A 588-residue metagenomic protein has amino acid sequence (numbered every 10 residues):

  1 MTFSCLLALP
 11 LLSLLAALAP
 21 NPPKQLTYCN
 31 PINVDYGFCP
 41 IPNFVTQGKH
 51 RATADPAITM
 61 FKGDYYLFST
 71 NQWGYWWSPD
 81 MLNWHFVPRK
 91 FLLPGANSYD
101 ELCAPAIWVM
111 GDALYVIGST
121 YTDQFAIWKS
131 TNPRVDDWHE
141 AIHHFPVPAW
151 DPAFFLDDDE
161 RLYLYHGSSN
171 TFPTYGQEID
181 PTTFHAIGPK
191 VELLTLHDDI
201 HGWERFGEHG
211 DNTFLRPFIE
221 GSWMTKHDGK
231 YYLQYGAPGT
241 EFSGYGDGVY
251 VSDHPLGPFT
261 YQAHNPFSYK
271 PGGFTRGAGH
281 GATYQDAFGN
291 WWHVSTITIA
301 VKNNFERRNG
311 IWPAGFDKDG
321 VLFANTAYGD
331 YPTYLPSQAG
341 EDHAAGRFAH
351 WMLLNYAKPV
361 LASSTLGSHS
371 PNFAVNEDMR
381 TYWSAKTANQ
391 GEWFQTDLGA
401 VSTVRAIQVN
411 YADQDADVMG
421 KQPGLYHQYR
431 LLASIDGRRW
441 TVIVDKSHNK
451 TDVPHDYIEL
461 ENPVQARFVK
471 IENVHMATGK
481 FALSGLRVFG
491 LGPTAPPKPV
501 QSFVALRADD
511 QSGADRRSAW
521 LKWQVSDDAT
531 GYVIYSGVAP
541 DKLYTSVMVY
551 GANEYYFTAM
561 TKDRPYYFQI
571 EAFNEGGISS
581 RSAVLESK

Functional and structural regions predicted by a protein language model:
A19-F214, K226-G273, F288, T296-E341: Beta-rich carbohydrate-recognition and catalytic domains
D80, H254, S434-R439, S536-K542 (+1 more regions): Change "in extracellular beta-sheet-rich domains … of secreted and cell-surface proteins" to "in beta-sheet-rich domains
Y175-I187, E341-E377: Predominantly extracellular/luminal regions of secreted and cell-surface proteins, especially disulfide-bonded
N376-V442, P454-A508, S512-A514, K522-Q524 (+1 more regions): Aromatic, loop-rich ligand-recognition surfaces of beta-strand-rich domains
L432-A433, V525-G551, Q569: Extracellular low-complexity, O-glycosylation-prone stalks/linkers
K450-H455, M548-Y555: Short, solvent-exposed loop/turn segments in extracellular or other extracytoplasmic domains
V464-A466, A529, D563-P565: Extracellular Ig-like/FN3 beta-sandwich strand-entry sites
F557-S579: Beta-strand-rich modules
